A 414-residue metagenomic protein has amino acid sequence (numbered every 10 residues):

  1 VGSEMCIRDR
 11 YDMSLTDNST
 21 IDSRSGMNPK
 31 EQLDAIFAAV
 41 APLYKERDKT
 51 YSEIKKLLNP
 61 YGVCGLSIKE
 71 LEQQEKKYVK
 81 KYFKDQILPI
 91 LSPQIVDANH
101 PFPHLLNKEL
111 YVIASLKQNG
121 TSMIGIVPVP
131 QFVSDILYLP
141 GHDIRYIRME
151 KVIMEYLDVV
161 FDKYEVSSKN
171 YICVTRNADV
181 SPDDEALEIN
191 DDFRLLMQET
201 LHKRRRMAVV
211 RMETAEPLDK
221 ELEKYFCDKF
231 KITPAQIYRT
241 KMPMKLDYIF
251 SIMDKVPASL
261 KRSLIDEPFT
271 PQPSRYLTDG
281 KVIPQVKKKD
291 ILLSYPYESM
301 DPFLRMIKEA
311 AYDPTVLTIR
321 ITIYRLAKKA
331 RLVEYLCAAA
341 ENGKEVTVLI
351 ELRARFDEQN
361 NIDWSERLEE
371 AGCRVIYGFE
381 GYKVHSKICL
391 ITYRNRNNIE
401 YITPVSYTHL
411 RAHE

Functional and structural regions predicted by a protein language model:
G2-D9, T408-E414: Conserved small/polar residues in nucleotide/adenosyl-binding loops
S3-P243, L264, K288-K289, Y295-E298: Extended, highly charged clamp/arch subdomains and adjacent linkers that form or line substrate-binding channels
E72-E75, S134-D135, S181-P182, L218-L222 (+6 more regions): Flexible loop/turn segments at secondary-structure boundaries
I87, V174, I319, I388 (+1 more regions): A residue-level signal for conserved active-site and pocket-lining positions in enzyme catalytic cores
I87-I90, P103-L105, Y312-A371: Primarily the HKD phosphodiesterase
Y225, R305-M306, R331-L336: A short acidic, amphipathic alpha-helical/loop segment
P234-L317, N397-I402, S406-R411: Active-site cores of enzymes that catalyze phosphoryl transfer or operate on phosphate-rich substrates
L352, F356-L410: Phosphate/diphosphate-binding loops
